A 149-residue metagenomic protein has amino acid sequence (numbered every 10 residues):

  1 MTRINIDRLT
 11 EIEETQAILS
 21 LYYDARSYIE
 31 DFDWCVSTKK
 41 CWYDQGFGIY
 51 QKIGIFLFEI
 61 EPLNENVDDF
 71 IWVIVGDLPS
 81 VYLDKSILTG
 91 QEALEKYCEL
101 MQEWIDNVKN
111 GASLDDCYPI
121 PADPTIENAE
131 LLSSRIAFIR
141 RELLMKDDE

Functional and structural regions predicted by a protein language model:
M1-G48: N-terminal "first-domain core" detector
T2-R3, T15, D106-E149: Acidic, proline/glycine-rich low-complexity IDRs
E11-T15, S80-L88: Short, charged/polar micro-motifs that form catalytic or ligand-binding hotspots
S37-G46, K52, W72, Q91 (+2 more regions): A composition-driven signal for long, intrinsically disordered, charge-rich low-complexity tracts
F47-Y82: Short aromatic-glycine-(Arg/Gly/Cys) micro-motifs in beta-strand/loop hairpins
L83-D123: An exposed acidic His-Trp-rich patch
